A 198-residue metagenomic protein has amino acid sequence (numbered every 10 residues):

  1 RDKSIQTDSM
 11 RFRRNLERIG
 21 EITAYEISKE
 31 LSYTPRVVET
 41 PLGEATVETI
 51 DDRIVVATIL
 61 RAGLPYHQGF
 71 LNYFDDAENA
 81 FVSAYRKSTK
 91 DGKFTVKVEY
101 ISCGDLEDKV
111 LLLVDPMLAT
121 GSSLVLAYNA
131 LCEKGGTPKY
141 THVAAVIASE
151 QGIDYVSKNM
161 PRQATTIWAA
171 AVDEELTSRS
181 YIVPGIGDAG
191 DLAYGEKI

Functional and structural regions predicted by a protein language model:
R1-I198: PRPP-associated nucleotide enzymes
